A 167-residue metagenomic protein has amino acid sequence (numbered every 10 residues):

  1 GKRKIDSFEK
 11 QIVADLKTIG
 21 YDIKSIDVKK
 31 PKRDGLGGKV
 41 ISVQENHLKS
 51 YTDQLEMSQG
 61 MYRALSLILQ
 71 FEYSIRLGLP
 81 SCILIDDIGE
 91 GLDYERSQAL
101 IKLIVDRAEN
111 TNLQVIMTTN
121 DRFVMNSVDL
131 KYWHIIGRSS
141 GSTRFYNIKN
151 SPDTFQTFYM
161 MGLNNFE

Functional and structural regions predicted by a protein language model:
G1-S66, S74: Phosphate-coordinating catalytic segments in nucleotide- and nucleic-acid-processing enzymes
L65-L67, L100-I101: Motif I (Walker A/P-loop) of helicase-class P-loop NTPases
S74-S81: Short basic/glycine-enriched coil/helix segment immediately N-terminal to the Walker B
C82, G91: SF2 helicase catalytic motif II
D86-I88: Walker B catalytic acidic pair
Y94-E95: Helix N-cap at the start of a conserved alpha-helix in ABC-type nucleotide-binding domains
Q98-E167: C-terminal lobe/lid and adjacent interdomain/linker elements of RecA-like ASCE P-loop ATPase modules
